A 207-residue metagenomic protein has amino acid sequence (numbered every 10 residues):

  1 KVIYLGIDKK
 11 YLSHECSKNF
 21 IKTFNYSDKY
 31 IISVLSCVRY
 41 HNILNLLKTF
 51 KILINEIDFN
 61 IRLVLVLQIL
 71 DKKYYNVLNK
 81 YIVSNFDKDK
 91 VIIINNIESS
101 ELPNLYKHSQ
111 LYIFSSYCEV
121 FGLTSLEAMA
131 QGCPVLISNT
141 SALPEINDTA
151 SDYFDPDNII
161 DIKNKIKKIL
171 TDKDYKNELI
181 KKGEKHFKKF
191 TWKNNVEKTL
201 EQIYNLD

Functional and structural regions predicted by a protein language model:
Y4-T23, S27: Acidic anion/phosphate-binding donor-loop and adjacent secondary structure in glycosyltransferase catalytic cores
N25-F50: Conserved donor-binding/catalytic core segment of Leloir-type glycosyltransferases
L67, N76-S100: Nucleotide-activated donor-binding/catalytic signature segment of Leloir-type glycosyltransferases, i.e., the conserved
N104-S109, I162: Short alpha-helical donor nucleotide-sugar binding micro-motif in glycosyltransferases
Y117: Aromatic "clamp/platform" in nucleotide-sugar-dependent glycosyltransferases that forms part of the donor/acceptor
P134-I137: Short hydrophobic beta-strand element within catalytic cores of glycosyltransferases and related nucleotide-activated
D152-I159, K168-K173: Conserved acidic donor-binding segment of nucleotide-sugar-dependent glycosyltransferases
D174-Y204: A charged, aromatic-enriched C-terminal amphipathic alpha-helix characteristic of glycosyltransferases across folds
